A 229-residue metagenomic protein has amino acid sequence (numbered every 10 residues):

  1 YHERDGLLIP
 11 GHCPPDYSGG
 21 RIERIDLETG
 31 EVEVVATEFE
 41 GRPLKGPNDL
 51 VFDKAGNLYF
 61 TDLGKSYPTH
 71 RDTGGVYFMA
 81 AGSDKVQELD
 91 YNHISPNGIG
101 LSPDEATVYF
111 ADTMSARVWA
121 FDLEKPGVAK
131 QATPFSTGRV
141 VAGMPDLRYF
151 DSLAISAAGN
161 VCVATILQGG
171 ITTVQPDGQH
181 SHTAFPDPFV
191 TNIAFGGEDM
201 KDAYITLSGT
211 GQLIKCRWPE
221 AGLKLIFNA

Functional and structural regions predicted by a protein language model:
Y1-P15, F39-L58, G75, V86-V108 (+3 more regions): Beta-rich, blade/repeat-based domains predominating in secreted/periplasmic proteins but also intracellular
C13-G20, G64-G74, T113-S115, I166-L167 (+1 more regions): Short, solvent-exposed loop/turn segments at conserved positions within beta-propeller repeat blades
G20-E23, G74-Y77, R117-W119, G170-T172 (+1 more regions): A short loop-to-beta-strand structural motif that recurs across blades of beta-propeller domains
I22-G82: Hydrophobic alpha-helical segments and helix pairs
E33-T37, Q87-Y91, K130-A142, H182-F185 (+1 more regions): Beta-propeller fold detector
A116-R117, F121-K125, F135-Q179: Loop/turn-rich, solvent-exposed surfaces of beta-rich toroidal or solenoidal domains
A120-Q131, R217-K224: Short loop/turn segments immediately following beta-strands, especially the blade-tip and inter-blade linker loops
T191-A229: Blade-level signature of beta-propeller repeat domains, shared across WD40, Kelch, NHL, RCC1 and BNR/Asp-box propellers
